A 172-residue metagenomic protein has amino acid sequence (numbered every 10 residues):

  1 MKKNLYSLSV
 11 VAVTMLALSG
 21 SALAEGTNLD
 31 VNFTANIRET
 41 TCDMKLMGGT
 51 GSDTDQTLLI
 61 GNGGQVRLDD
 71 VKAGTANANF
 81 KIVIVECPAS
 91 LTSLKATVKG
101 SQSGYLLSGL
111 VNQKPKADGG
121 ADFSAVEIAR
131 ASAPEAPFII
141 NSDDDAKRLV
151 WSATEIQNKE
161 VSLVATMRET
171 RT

Functional and structural regions predicted by a protein language model:
K2-Y6, G20-T172: Mature extracellular/passenger domains of Gram-negative fimbrial/pilin and adhesin proteins
S9-A17: Bacterial N-terminal signal peptides
